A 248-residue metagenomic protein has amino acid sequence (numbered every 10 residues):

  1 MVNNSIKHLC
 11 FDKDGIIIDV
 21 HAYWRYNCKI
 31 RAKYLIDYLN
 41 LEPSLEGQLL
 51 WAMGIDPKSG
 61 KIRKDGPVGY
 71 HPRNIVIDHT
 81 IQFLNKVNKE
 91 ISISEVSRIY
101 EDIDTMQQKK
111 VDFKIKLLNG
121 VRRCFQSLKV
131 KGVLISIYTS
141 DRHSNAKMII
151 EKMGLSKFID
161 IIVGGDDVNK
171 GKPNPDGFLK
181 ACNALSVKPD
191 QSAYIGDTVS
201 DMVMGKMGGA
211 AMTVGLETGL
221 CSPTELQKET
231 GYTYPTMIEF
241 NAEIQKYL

Functional and structural regions predicted by a protein language model:
M1-L9, R122-K129, H143-L248: Asp-based, Mg2+/Mn2+-dependent phosphohydrolase catalytic module
N4-N119, K131: N-terminal helical cap/lid subdomain that shapes the substrate entry/recognition surface in HAD-like hydrolases
